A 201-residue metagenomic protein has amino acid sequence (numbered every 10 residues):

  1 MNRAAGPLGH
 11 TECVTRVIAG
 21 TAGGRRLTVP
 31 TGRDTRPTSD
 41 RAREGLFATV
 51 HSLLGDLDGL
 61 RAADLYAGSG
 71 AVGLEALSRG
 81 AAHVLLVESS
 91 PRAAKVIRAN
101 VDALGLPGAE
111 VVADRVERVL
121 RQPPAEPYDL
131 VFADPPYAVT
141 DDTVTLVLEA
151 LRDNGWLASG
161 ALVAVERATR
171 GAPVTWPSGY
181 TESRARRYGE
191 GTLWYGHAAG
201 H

Functional and structural regions predicted by a protein language model:
M1-H201: Class I S-adenosyl-L-methionine-dependent methyltransferase catalytic core
